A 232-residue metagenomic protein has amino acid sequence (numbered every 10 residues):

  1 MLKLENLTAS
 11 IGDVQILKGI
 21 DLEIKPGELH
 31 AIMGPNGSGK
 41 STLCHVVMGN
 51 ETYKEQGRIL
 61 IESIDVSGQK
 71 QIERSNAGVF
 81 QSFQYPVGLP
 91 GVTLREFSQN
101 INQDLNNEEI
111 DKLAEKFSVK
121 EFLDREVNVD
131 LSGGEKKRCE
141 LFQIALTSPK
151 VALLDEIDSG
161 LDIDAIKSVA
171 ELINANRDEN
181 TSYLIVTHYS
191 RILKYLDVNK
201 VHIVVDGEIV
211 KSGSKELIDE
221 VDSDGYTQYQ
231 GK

Functional and structural regions predicted by a protein language model:
L2-L4, L17-G19: Conserved structural motif at the start of ABC-family nucleotide-binding domains
M33-P35: The feature captures the beta-strand-to-loop junction immediately N-terminal to the Walker
Q56-I64: Conserved ABC transporter NBD signature motif
D65-F80, V221: ABC ATPase NBD coupling module
Q81-Y85, P90-N106: Q-loop/switch helix immediately C-terminal to the Walker
I144-A145: ABC ATPase C-loop
L153-I157, D164: Walker B catalytic motif
K200, V204, E208-G231: Conserved beta-strand-loop-alpha-helix hinge in the C-terminal portion of ABC ATPase nucleotide-binding domains
